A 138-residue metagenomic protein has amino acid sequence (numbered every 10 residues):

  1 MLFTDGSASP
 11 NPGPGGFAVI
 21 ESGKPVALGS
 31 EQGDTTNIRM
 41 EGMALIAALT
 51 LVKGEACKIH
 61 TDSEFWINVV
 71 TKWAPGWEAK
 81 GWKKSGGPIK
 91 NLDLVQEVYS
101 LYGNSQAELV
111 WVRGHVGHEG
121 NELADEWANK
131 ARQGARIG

Functional and structural regions predicted by a protein language model:
L2-P14, L28, A47-L123, R132: RNase H catalytic domain
G15-E21: Short beta-strand scaffold segments in enzyme catalytic cores
G23-M40: A short, polar/acidic, helix/strand-boundary loop motif
R39, M43-A47: Short amphipathic alpha-helical face segments that pack within enzyme cores and frequently flank/anchor catalytic
E41, A124-N129: Alpha-helical transmembrane segments that form the membrane-embedded catalytic/substrate-binding core of multi-pass
N129-G138: Acidic, His- and aromatic-enriched active-site or binding-groove loops in soluble protein domains that engage sugars
